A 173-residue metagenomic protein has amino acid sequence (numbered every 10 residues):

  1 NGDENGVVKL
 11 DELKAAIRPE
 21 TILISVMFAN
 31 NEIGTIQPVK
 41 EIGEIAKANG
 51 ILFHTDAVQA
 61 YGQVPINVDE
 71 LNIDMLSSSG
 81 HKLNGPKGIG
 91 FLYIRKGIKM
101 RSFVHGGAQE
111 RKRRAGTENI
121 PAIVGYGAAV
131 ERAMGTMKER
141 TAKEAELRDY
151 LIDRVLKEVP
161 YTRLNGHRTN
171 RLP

Functional and structural regions predicted by a protein language model:
N1-P173: Pyridoxal 5′-phosphate
